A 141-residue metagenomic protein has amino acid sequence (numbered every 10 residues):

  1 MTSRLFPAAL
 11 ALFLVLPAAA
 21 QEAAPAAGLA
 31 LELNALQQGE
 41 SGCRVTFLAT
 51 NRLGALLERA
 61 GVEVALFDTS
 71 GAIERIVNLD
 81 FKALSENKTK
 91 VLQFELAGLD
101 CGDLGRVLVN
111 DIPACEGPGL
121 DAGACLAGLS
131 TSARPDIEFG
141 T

Functional and structural regions predicted by a protein language model:
M1-R4: Positively charged n-region of N-terminal signal peptides that target proteins for export
P7-P17: Bacterial N-terminal signal peptides
Q21-R75, K82: N-terminal secretory signal peptides
L31-L33, L57-R59, L104, V109 (+1 more regions): Hydrophobic residues on conserved beta-strands that form the core of alpha/beta folds
R59, E74, T89, A124 (+1 more regions): Short edge beta-strand segments in beta-sheet-rich domains
R75-E116: Short, solvent-exposed, Trp/other aromatic-anchored flexible loops in extracytoplasmic proteins
D111-T141: Surface-exposed edge beta-strand/loop patches
